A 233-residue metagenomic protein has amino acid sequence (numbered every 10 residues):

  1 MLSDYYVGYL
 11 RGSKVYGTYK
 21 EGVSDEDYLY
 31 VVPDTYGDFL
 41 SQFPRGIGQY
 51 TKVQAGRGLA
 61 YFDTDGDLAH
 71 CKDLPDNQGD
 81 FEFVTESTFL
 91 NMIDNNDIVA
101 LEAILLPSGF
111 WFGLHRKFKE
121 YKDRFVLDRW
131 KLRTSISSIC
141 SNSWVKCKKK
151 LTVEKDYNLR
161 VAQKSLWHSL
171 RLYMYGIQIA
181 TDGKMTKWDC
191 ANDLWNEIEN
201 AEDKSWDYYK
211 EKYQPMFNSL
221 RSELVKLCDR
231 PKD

Functional and structural regions predicted by a protein language model:
M1-I47: Active-site nucleotide-donor binding segment shared across nucleotidyl transfer reactions
V7-L10, V31, A103, I179-T181 (+1 more regions): A structural signal for short, well-ordered beta-strand segments and their strand-loop junctions that often border
E21-D27, V84, V161-R171: Short, well-structured alpha-helical interface segments that form or flank functional binding sites
L29-P33, Y50-Q54, C190-N192: Short, surface-exposed linear patches
T35, N96, I179: Phosphate/oxyanion-binding loops and surfaces in catalytic or ligand/nucleic-acid-binding neighborhoods
L40-K150: A basic- and aromatic-enriched beta-loop-alpha substructure that forms the phosphate/nucleotide- and DNA/RNA-contacting
F110-D233: Conserved nucleotidyltransferase catalytic core and NTase-mimicking acidic/glycine-rich helix/loop elements in nucleic
